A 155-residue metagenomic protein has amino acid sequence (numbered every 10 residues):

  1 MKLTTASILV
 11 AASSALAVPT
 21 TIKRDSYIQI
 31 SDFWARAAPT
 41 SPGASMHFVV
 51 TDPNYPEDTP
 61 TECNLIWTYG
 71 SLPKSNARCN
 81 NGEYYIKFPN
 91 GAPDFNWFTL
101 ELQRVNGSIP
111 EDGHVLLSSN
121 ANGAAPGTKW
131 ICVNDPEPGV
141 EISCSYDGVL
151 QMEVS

Functional and structural regions predicted by a protein language model:
M1-R24: Fungal secretory targeting signals
I8, I22, I28-I30, I66 (+4 more regions): Weak global preference for isoleucine
A12-A17, C63, G113-V115, S119-A121: Small-side-chain structural scaffolding
T20-S75, Y84: Short, surface-exposed binding/anchoring microloops in extracellular/periplasmic proteins
S71-S155: Acidic, low-complexity intrinsically disordered segments
